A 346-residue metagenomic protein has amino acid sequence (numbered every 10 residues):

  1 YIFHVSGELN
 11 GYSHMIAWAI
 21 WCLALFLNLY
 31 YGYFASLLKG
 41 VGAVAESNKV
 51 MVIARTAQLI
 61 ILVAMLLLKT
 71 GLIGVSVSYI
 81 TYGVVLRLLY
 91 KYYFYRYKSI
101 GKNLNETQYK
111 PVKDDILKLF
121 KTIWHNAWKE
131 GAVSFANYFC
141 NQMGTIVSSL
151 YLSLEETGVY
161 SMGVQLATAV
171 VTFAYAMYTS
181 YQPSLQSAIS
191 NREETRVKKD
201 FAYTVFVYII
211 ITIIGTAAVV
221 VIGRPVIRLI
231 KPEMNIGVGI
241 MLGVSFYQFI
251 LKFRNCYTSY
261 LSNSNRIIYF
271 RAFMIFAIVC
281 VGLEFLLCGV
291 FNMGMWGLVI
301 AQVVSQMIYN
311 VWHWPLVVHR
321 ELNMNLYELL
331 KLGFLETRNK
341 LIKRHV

Functional and structural regions predicted by a protein language model:
Y1-I20, L154, E194-T195, V220-F249: Interfacial segments at transmembrane-helix termini and the short loops linking adjacent helices
F3-S6, A64-K69, G131, Y138-A169 (+1 more regions): Helix-terminus/linker motif at the lipid-water interface of multi-pass membrane proteins
N10, A45, T56-L88, G223 (+7 more regions): Membrane-interface helix-loop junctions in multi-pass transport and translocation proteins
L25-M51, L242-I275: Membrane-interface junctions at transmembrane-helix termini in multi-pass inner-membrane proteins
G40, K98-K102, G163, A167-R192 (+1 more regions): Helix-loop junctions and terminal segments of transmembrane helices in multi-pass membrane transport/translocation
I60, V85, K129, G144-I146 (+3 more regions): Alpha-helical transmembrane segments of polytopic membrane transporters and translocases
L72-S78, L88-N141, R192-R196, R320-H345: Interhelical loop/hinge segments that connect adjacent transmembrane helices in multipass membrane
L72-V77, K118-N126, E130, V147-T168 (+2 more regions): Interfacial/gating helices of multi-pass transporter permease domains
